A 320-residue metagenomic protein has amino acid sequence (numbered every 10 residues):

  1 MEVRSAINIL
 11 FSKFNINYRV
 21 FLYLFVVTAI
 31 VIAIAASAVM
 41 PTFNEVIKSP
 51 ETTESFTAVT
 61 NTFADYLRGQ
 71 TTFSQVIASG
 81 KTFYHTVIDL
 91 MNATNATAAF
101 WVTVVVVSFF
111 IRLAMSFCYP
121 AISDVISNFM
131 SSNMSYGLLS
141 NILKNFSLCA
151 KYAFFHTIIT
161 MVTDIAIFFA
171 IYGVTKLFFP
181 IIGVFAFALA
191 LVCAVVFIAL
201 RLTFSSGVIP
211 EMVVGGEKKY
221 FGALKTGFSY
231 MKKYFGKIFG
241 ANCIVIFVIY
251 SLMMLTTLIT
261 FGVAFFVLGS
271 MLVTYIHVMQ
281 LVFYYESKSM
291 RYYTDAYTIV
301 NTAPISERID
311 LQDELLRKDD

Functional and structural regions predicted by a protein language model:
M1-N17, Y136-F146, Y220-Y234: A short amphipathic helical element positioned immediately N-terminal to and/or at the very start of a transmembrane
M1-P41: Conserved, well-structured beta-alpha core segment at the onset of a catalytic domain
F11, F21-L22, V26-V27, P41-A78 (+2 more regions): Juxtamembrane transition segments at transmembrane-helix termini in multipass membrane proteins
I16-V20, L24, T28, I32 (+5 more regions): Hydrophobic alpha-helical transmembrane segments in multi-pass membrane proteins
S37-E45, K81-I88, I165-L177: Membrane-helix interface motif
A78-A114: Individual transmembrane alpha-helix segments
A99-S131, D164-K219, T260-Y292: Selective recognition of hydrophobic, aromatic-rich stretches within alpha-helical transmembrane segments of polytopic
F129-M161: Cytosolic-side membrane-entry/anchor segment at the start of a transmembrane helix
